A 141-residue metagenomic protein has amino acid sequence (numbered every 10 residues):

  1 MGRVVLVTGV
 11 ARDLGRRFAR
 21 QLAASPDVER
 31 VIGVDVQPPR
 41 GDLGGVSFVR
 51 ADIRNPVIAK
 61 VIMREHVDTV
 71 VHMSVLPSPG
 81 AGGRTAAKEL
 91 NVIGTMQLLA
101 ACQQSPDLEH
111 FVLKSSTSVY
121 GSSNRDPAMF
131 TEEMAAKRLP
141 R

Functional and structural regions predicted by a protein language model:
R3-A24: N-terminal Rossmann NAD(P)H-binding glycine-rich loop of SDR-like oxidoreductase domains
T8, V34, V70-S74, F111-T117: SDR active-site strand-loop-helix element
D27-Q37: Conserved glycine-rich Rossmann-like NAD(P)H-binding loop of the short-chain dehydrogenase/reductase
G44-N55: Rossmann-fold cofactor-recognition segment
I53-L90, G121-S122: NAD(P)H-binding glycine-rich loop region in Rossmannoid oxidoreductase-like domains and their noncatalytic homologs
T69, G94-Q97: Conserved cofactor-binding/catalytic machinery of classical short-chain dehydrogenase/reductase
M96-R141: Conserved Rossmann-fold NAD(P)-dependent oxidoreductase catalytic core, especially the SDR/UDP-sugar
